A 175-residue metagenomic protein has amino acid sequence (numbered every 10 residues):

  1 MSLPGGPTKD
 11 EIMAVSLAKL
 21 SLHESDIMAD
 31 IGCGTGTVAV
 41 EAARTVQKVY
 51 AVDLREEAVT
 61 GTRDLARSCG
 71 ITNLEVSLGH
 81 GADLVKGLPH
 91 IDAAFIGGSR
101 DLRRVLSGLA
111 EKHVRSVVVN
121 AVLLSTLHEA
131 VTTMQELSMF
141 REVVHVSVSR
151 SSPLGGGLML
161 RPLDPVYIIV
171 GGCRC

Functional and structural regions predicted by a protein language model:
M1-E24, A29, G61-D64: Class I SAM-dependent transferase core
G32: Conserved S-adenosyl-L-methionine
T35-V46: Conserved SAM-binding loop of SAM-dependent methyltransferases across substrates and taxa, primarily the Class I
K48-D53: Conserved SAM-binding motif I beta-strand of class I
L54-A93: S-adenosyl-L-methionine
H90-G97, S116: Short SAM/SAH-binding signature in class I
A110-L163: C-terminal substrate-binding/active-site "lid" region of AdoMet-derived donor-dependent transferases
G157-C175: Core SAM-dependent methyltransferase catalytic element
